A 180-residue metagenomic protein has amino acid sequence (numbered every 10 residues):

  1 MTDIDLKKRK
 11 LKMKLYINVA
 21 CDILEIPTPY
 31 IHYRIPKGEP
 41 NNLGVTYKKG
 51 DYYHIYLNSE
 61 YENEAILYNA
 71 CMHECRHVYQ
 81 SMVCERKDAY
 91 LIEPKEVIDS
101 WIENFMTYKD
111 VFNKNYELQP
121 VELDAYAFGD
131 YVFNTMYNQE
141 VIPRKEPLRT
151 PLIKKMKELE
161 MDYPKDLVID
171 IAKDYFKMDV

Functional and structural regions predicted by a protein language model:
M1-I4, I31-E39: Hydrophobic or amphipathic, alpha-helical segments that drive membrane association/targeting
T2-K12, D130-F133: A short, highly charged nucleic-acid-interacting micro-segment common to nuclease and nuclease-linked defense proteins
L6-T28: Zn2+-dependent metallopeptidase catalytic core
R9, M13, Y68, E117 (+1 more regions): Hydrophobic (often cysteine-bearing) scaffold residues that line and stabilize catalytic clefts of nucleotide/cofactor
P36-I66, V78-M82: Active-site scaffold of zinc-dependent metalloenzymes
I66-E74: Short alpha-helical catalytic segment bearing the HExxH-like zincin motif of zinc-dependent metalloproteases
E74-I92: Catalytic Zn2+-binding segment of zinc metalloproteases
A89-V180: Metalloprotease/metallohydrolase-associated module, dominated by Zn2+-dependent proteases
